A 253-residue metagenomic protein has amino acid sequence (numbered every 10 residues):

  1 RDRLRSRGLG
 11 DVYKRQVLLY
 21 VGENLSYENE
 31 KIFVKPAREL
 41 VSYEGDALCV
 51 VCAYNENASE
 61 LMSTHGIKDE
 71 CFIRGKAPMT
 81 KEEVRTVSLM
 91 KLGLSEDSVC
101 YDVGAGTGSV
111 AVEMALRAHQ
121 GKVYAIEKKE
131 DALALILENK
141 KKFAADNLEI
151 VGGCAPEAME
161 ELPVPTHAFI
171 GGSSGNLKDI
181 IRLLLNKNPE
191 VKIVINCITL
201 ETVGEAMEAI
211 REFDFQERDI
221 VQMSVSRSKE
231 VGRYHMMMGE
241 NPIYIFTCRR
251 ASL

Functional and structural regions predicted by a protein language model:
D2-Y13: Single conserved hydrophobic/aromatic residue that forms the stacking wall/gate of nucleotide- or nucleobase-binding
F33-S95, L135-E138, G232: Class I SAM-dependent transferase core
V51-A53, Y234-L253: Core SAM-dependent methyltransferase catalytic element
D97-G106: Conserved class I S-adenosyl-L-methionine
T107-H119: Conserved SAM-binding loop of SAM-dependent methyltransferases across substrates and taxa, primarily the Class I
G121-Y124: Short beta-strand element of Class I
I126-P165: S-adenosyl-L-methionine
L183-G239: C-terminal substrate-binding/active-site "lid" region of AdoMet-derived donor-dependent transferases
